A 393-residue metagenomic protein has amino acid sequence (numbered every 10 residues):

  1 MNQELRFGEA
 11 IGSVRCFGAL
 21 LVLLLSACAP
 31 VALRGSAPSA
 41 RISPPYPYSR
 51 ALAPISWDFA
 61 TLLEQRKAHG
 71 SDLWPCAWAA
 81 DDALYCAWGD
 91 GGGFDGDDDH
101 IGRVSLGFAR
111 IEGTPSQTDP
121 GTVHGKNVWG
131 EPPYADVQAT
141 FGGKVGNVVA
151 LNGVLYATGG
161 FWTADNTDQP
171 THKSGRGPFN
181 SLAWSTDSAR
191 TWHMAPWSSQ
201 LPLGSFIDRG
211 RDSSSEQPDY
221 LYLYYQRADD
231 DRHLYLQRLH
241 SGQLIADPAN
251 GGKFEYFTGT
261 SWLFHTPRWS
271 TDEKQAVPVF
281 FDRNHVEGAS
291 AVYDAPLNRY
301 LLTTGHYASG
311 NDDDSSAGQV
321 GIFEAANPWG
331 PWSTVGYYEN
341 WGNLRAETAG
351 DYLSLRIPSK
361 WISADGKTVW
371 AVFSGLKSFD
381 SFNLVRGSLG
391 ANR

Functional and structural regions predicted by a protein language model:
R15-A27: Bacterial N-terminal signal peptides
A40-Q65, A83-Q138, G159-A183, S188 (+1 more regions): Beta-propeller domains
W74-A79, A83-G91, K144-K173, D208-L239 (+5 more regions): Hydrophobic core segments of beta-strands in well-ordered, beta-rich domains
I111, S185-T186, L239, F323-P328: Conserved Ser/Thr-centered positions that define the repeating blades of beta-propeller domains
P115-Q138, S199-P202, G251-R283, Y338-T348: Surface-exposed loop and turn segments in beta-propeller and other repeat-based domains that flank or scaffold
A228-A249, F254-Q319: Beta-propeller domains
P331-I362: Conserved blade-ending motifs and adjacent loop-strand segments that build the rim/top face of beta-propeller domains
A364-R393: Blade-level signature of beta-propeller repeat domains, shared across WD40, Kelch, NHL, RCC1 and BNR/Asp-box propellers
